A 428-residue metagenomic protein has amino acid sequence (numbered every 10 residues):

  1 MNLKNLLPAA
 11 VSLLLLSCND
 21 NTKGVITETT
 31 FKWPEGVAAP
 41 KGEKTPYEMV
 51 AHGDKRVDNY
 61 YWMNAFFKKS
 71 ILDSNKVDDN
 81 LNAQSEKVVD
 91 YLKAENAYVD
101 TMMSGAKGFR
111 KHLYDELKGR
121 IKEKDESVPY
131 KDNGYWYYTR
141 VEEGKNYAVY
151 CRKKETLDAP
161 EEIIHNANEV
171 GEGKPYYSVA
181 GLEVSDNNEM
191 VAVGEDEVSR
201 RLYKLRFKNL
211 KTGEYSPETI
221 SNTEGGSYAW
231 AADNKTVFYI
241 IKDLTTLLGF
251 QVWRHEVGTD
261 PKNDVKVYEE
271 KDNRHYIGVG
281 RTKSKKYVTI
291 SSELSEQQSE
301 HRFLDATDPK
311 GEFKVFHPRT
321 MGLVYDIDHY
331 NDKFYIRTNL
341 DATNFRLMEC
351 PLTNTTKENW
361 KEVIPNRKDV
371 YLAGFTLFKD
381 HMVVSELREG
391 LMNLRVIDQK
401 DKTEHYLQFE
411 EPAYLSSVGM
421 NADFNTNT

Functional and structural regions predicted by a protein language model:
M1-L7: Bacterial N-terminal signal peptides that target proteins for export
K4, E28-G36, F207, K211-T212: Short, charged, low-hydrophobicity "junction" segments
P8-S12: Hydrophobic helical h-region of N-terminal Sec-dependent signal peptides in bacterial secretory/periplasmic proteins
L14-S17: C-terminal motif of bacterial Sec signal peptides marking the signal peptidase cleavage site
N19-N21: Bacterial signal peptide processing site
V25-D54, A65-V77: Charged, compositionally biased N-terminal leader segments and the immediate start of the first structured element
D54-W62, F66-G108, H112-Y135, T139-I163 (+1 more regions): Peripheral, non-catalytic segments that deliver or gate enzyme domains
